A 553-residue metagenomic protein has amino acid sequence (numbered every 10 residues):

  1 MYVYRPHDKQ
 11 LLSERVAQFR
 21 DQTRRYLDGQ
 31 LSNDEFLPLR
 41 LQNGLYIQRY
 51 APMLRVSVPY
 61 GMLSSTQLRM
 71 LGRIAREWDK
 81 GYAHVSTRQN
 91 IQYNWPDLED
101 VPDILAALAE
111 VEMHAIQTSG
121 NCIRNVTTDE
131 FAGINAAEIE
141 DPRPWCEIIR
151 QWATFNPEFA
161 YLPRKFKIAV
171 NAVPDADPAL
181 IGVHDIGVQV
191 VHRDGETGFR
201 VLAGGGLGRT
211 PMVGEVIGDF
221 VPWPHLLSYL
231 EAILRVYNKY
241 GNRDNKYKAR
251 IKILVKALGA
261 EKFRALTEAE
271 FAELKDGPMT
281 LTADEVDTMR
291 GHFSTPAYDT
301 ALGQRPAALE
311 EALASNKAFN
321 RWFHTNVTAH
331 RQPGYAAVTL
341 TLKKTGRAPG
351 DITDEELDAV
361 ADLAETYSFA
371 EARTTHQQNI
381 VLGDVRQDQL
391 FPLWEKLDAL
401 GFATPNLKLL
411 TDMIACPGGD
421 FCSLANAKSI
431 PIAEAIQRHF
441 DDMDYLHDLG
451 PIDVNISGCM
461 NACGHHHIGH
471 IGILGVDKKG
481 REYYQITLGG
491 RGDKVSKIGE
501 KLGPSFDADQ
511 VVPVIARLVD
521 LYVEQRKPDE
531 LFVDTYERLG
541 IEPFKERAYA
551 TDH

Functional and structural regions predicted by a protein language model:
M1-H553: Peripheral terminal and linker regions in Fe-S/redox and tRNA-modifying enzymes
